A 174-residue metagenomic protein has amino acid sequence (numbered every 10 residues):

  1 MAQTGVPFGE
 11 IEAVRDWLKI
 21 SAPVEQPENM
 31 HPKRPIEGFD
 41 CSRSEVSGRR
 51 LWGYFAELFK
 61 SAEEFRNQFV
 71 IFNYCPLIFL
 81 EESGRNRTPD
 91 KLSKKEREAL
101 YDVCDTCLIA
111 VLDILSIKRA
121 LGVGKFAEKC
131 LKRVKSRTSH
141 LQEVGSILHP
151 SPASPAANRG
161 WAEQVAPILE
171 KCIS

Functional and structural regions predicted by a protein language model:
M1-R119, E128-K132, P155, Q164-I173: A polyanion-binding, active-site-adjacent surface
K125: Flexible loop residues that form catalytic and substrate-binding hotspots at small-molecule/glycan-binding clefts
K135-L148: Short acidic, glycine/proline-enriched helix-loop-strand junctions
H149-G160: Short, charged, surface-exposed secondary-structure boundary motifs
